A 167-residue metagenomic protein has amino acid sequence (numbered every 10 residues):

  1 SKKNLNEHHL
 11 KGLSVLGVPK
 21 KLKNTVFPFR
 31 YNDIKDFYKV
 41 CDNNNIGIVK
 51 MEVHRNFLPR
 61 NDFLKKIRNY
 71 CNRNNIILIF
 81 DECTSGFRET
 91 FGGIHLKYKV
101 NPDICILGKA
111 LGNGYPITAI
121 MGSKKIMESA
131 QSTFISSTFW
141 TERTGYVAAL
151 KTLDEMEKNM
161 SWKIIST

Functional and structural regions predicted by a protein language model:
S1-T167: Conserved N-terminal phosphate-binding loop of PLP-dependent enzymes in the Aspartate aminotransferase
